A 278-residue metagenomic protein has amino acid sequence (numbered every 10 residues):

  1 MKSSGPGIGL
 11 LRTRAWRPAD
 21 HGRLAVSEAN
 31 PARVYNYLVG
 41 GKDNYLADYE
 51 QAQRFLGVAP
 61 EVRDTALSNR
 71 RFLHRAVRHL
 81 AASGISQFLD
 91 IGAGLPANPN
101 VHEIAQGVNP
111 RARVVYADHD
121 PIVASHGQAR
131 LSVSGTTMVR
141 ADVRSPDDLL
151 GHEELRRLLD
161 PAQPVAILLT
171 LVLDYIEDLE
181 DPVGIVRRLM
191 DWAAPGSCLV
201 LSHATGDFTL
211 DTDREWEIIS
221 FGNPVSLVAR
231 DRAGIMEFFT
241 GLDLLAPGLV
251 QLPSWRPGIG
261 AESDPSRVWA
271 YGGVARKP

Functional and structural regions predicted by a protein language model:
M1-A141, S145-L158, M190, W269: Rossmann-like AdoMet
S132, D160, A194, T240: Short conserved AdoMet
R144, V172-Y175, A204-F208: Short "lid" loop at the C-terminus of a central beta-strand within the Rossmann-like core of SAM-dependent
P146-G151, Y175-R188: A short, conserved alpha-helix within the catalytic core of class I
V165-L169, I185-V186, W192-A204: Conserved beta-strand signature within the Rossmann-like core of class I S-adenosyl-L-methionine
T209-N223: Short, glycine-/aromatic-enriched active-site segment of Class I SAM-dependent methyltransferases
S226-L249: Short alpha-helix
G248, S254-P278: Core SAM-dependent methyltransferase catalytic element
